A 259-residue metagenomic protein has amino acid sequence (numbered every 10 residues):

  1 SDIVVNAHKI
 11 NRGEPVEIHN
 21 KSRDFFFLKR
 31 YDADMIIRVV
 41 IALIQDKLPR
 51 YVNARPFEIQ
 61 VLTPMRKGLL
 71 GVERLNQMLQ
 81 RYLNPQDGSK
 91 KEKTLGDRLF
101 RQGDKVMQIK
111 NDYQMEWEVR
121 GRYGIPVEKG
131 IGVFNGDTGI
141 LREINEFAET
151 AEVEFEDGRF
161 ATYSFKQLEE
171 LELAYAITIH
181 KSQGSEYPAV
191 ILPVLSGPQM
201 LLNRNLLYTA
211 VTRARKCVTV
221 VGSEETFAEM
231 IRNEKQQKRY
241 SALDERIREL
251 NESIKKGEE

Functional and structural regions predicted by a protein language model:
S1-I131: Conserved helicase motor core of P-loop NTPases
R12, V127-I131, N135-E259: C-terminal accessory regions
